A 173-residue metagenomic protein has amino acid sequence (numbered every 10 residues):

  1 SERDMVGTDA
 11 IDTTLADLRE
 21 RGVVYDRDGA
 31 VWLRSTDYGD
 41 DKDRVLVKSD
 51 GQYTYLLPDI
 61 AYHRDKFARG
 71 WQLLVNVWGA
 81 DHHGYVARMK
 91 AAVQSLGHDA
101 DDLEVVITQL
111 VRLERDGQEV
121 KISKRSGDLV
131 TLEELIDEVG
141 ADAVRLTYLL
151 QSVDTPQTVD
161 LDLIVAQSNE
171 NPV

Functional and structural regions predicted by a protein language model:
S1-L56, Y62-H63: Active-site neighborhoods of enzyme catalytic cores
M5-V6, I11, V23, I60 (+4 more regions): Weak global preference for isoleucine
T36, S49, P58-D59, A80 (+2 more regions): Structured loops at beta-to-helix junctions and adjacent beta-edge loops in soluble globular domains
F67-V173: Catalytic adenosine-cofactor/nucleotide-binding cores of aminoacyl-tRNA synthetases and other
